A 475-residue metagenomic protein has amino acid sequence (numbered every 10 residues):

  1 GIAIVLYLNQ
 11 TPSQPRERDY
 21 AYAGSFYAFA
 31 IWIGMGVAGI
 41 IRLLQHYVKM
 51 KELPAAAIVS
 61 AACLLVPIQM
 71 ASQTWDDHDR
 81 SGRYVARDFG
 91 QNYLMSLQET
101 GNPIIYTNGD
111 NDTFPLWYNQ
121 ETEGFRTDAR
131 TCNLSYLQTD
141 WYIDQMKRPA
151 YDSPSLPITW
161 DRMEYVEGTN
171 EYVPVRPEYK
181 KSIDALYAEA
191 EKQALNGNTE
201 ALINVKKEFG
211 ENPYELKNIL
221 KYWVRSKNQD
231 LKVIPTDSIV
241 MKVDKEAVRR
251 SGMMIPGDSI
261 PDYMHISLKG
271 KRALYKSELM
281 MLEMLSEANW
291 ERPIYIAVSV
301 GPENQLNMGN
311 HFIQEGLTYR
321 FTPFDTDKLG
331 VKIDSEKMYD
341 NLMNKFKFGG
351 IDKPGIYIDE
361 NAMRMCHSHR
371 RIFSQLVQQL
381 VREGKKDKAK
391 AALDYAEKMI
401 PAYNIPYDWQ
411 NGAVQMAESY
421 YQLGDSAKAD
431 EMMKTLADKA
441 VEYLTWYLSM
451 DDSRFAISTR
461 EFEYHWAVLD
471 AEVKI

Functional and structural regions predicted by a protein language model:
G1-Y22, A28-N102, F114-I475: ER/secretory pathway lumenal C-terminal domains and tails of membrane proteins involved in glycoprotein biogenesis
